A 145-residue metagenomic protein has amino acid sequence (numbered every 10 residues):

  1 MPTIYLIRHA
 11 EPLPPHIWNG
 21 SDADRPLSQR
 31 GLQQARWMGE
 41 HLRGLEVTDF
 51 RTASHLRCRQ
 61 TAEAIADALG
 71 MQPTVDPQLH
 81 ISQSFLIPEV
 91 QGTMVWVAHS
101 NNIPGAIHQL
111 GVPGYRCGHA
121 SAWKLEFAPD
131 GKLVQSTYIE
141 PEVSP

Functional and structural regions predicted by a protein language model:
P2-Q83, P88, I103-P104, P113-W123 (+3 more regions): Active-site-proximal alpha-helix that buttresses catalytic centers in soluble enzyme cores
E89-Q109: A glycine-rich beta-strand to alpha-helix segment that forms a phosphate/ribose-binding loop at ligand/cofactor sites
G92, D130-G131: Beta-strand-connecting loop/turn residues
